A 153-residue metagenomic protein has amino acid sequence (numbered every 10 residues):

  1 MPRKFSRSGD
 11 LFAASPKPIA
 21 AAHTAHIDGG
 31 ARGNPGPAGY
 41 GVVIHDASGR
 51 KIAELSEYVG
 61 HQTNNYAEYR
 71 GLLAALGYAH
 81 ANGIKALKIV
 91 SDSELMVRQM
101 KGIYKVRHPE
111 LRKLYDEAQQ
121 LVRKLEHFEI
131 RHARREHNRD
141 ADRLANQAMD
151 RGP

Functional and structural regions predicted by a protein language model:
M1-I19, P153: N-terminal intrinsically disordered, compositionally biased regulatory/targeting segments that precede the folded
P2-F5, G49-R50, V90-D92: A broad, low-specificity signal for short, low-complexity segments enriched in glycine/proline and polar/charged
R3, A53-E57, K101, V122: RNase H-like, Mg2+-dependent phosphodiesterase core, and more generally RNA phosphate-backbone-engaging helix-loop
L11-Y66, G77-K85: RNase H-like nuclease fold core
G30-N34, L73-N146, R151: RNase H catalytic domain
E68, L72: Short, conserved alpha-helix that lines the donor NDP-sugar binding/gating region of sugar-transfer enzymes
